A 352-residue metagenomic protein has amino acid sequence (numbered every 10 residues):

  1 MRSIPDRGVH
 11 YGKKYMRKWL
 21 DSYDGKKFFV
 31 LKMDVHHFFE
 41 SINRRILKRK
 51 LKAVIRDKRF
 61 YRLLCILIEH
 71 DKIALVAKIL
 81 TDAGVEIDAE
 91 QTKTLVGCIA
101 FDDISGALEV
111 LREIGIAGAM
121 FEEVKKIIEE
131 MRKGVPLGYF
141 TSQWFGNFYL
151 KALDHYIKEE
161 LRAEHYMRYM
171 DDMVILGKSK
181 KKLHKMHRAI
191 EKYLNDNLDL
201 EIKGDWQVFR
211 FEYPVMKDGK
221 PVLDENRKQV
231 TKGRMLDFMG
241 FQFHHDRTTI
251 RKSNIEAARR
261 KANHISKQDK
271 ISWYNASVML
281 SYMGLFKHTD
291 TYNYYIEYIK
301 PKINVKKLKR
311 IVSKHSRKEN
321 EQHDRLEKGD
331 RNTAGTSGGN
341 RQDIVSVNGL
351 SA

Functional and structural regions predicted by a protein language model:
S3-K18: Well-ordered mid-protein domain cores that form the structural environment of catalytic cofactors
M16, S142, G240: A residue-level signal for conserved active-site and pocket-lining positions in enzyme catalytic cores
W19, Y23-M170, V174-A189, R210 (+1 more regions): Conserved polymerase palm-domain catalytic core
I116-R132, H155, H184, R188-E191 (+1 more regions): Right-hand nucleic-acid polymerase module
G138-F140, E321-A334: Short basic/aromatic active-site micro-motif
I190-L194, G349-S351: Active/binding-pocket-proximal capping segment
K328-L350: C-terminal catalytic core of tyrosine-transesterase DNA break-rejoin enzymes
